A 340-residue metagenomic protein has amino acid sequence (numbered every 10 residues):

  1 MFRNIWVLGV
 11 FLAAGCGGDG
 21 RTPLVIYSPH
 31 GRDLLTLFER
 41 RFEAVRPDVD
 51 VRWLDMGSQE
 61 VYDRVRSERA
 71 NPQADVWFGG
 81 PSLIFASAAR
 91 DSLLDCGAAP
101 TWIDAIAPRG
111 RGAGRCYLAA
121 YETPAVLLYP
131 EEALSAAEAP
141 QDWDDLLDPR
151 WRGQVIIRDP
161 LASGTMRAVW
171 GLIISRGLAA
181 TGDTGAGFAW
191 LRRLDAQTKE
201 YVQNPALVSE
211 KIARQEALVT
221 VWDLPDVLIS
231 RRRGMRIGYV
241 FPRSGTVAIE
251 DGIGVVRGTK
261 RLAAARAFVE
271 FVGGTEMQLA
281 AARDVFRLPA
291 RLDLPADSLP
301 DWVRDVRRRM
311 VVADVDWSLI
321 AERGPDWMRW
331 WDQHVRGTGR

Functional and structural regions predicted by a protein language model:
M1-L24, R340: Short, low-complexity disordered leader/linker segments with a strong preference for bacterial N-terminal type II
C16-S87: Early extracytoplasmic/lumenal segment of secretory-pathway proteins
P29-T36, Q59, Q73-E216: Extracytoplasmic ligand-binding site segments that recognize negatively charged/polar headgroups
L83-S87, A213-R214, L218-R236: A ligand-binding cleft/hinge motif common to bilobed small-molecule-binding domains
D104-A105, T123, A189-D195, Y201-V202 (+2 more regions): Periplasmic-binding protein-like
L128-A133, G171-S175, E250-R261, A280-A281: A bilobed periplasmic-binding-protein/Venus flytrap-type ligand-binding module shared by bacterial periplasmic
V256-D314: Mature extracytoplasmic/periplasmic domains
A313-R340: Conserved C-terminal helix/tail region of periplasmic/extracytoplasmic solute-binding proteins
